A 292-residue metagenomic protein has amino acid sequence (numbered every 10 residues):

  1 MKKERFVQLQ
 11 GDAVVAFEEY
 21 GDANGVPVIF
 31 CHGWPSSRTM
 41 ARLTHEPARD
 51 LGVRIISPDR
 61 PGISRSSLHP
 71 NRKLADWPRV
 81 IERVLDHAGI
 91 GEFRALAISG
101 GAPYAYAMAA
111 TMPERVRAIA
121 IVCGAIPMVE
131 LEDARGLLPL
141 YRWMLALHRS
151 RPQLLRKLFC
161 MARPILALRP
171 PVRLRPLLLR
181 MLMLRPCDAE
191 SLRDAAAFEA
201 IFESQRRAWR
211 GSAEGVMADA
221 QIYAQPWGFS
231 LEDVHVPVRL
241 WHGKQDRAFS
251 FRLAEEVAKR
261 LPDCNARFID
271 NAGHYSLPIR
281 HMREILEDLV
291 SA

Functional and structural regions predicted by a protein language model:
N24-G25, H32-S37, S99, K244: Active-site glycine-rich loops that stabilize anionic/oxyanionic intermediates across multiple enzyme folds
W34-E46, P70: The serine-hydrolase catalytic nucleophile loop
A48-S67: Conserved alpha/beta-hydrolase
D76-R94: Conserved acidic catalytic loop of the alpha/beta-hydrolase fold
E92-G136: Conserved hydrolase catalytic core segment
L140-F229: Alpha/beta-hydrolase
V234, L240-H242, D246: Short beta-strand/loop motif that positions the catalytic acidic residue of the alpha/beta-hydrolase fold
D263-A292: Catalytic active-site module of serine/aspartate enzymes centered on a nucleophile-bearing elbow/loop
